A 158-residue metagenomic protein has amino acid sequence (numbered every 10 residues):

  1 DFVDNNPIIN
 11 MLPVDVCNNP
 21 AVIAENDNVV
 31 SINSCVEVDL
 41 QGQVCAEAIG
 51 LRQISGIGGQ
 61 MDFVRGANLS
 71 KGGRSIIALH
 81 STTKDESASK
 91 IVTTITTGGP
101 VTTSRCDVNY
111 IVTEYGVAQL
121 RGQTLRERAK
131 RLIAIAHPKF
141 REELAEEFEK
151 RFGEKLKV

Functional and structural regions predicted by a protein language model:
D1-V158: Conserved phosphate- and dinucleotide-binding cores of soluble alpha/beta proteins, encompassing both enzyme active
